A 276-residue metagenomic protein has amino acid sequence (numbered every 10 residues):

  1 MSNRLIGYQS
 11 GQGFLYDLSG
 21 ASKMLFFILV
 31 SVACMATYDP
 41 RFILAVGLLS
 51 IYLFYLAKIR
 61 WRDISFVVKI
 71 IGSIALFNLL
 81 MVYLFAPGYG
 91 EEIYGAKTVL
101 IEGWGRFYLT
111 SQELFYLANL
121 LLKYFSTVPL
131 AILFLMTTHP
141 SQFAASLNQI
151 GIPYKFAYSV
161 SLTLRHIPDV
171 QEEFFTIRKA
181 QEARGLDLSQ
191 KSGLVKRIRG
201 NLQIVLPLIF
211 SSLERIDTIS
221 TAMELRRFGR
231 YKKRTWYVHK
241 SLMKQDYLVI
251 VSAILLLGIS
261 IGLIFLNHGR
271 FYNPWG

Functional and structural regions predicted by a protein language model:
M1-P40, L48-Y55, E172-G276: Transmembrane alpha-helix interface motif
Q12, Y16, K58-D63, W104 (+3 more regions): Membrane-helix interfacial "entry" motifs
Y38, A57-K58, F85-A86, H139 (+1 more regions): Short helix-capping/hinge motifs at transmembrane helix termini and TM-loop junctions
D39-V46, I64-F66: Short, aromatic-rich membrane-interface segments at the entry and exit of alpha-helical transmembrane domains
P40, R60-W61, I152-F156: Membrane-helix interface segments
L49-I59, I74-F77: Alpha-helical transmembrane segments and their membrane-interface exit regions
V67-D187, K191-L194: Juxtamembrane/interface alpha-helical elements of multi-pass membrane proteins
